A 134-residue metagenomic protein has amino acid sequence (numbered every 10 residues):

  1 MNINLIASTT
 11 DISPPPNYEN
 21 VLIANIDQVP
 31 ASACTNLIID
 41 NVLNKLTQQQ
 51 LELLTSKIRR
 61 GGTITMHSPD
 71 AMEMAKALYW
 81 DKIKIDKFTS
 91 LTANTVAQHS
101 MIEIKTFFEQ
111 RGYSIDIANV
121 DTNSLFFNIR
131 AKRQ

Functional and structural regions predicted by a protein language model:
M1-N20: Short, charged N-terminal beta->alpha structural module
L5-T10, A24-N25, N41-N44: Structural motif
P15-E19, A33-T35, G61, G112: Short, well-ordered alpha-helix to beta-strand connector turns
Y18-Q28: Conserved SAM-binding strand-loop segment of SAM-dependent methyltransferases
I26-D40: A short acidic, Gly/Pro-enriched loop at the edge of an enzyme's catalytic core that lines a small-molecule cofactor
L37, T47-L51, M101-I102: Well-ordered, non-membrane alpha-helical segments in soluble/globular domains
L43-R60, S68: A short, conserved alpha-helix within the catalytic core of class I
L53, T63-Q134: S-adenosyl-L-methionine-dependent methyltransferase catalytic module, highlighting the catalytic core
